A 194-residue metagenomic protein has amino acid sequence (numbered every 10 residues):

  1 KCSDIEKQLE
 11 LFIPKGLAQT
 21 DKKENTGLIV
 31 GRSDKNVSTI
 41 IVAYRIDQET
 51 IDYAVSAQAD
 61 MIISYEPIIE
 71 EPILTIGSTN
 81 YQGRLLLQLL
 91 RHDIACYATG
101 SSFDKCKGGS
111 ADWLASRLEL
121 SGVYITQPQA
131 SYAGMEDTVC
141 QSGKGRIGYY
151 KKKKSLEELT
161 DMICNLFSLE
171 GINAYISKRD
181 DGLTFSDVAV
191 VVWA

Functional and structural regions predicted by a protein language model:
K1-A194: Hydrophobic structural segments
